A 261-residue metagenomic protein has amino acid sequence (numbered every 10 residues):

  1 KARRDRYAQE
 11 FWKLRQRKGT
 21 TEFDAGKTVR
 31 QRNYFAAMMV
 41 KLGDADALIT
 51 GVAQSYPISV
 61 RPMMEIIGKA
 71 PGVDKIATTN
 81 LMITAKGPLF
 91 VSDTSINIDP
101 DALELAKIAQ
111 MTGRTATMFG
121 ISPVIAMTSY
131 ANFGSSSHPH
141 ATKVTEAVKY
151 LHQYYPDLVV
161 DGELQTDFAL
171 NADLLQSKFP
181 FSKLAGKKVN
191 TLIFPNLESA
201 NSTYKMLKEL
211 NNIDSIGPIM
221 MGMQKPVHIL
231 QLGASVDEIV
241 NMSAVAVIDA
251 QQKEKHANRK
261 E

Functional and structural regions predicted by a protein language model:
K1-E261: Anion-binding alpha/beta catalytic cores of soluble intermediary-metabolism enzymes, centered on
